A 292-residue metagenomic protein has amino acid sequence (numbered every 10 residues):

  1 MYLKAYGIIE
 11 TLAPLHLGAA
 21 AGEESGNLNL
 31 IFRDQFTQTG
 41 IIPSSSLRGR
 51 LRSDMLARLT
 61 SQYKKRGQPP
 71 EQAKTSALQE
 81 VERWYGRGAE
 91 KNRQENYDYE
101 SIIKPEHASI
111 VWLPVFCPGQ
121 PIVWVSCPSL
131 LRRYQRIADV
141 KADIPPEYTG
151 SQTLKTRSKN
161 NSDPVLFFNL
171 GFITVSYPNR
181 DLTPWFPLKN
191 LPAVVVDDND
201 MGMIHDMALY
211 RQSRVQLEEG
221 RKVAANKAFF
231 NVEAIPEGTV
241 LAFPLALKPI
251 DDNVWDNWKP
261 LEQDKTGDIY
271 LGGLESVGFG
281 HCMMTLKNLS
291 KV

Functional and structural regions predicted by a protein language model:
M1-Q216, G220-V292: RNA-binding basic/glycine-rich loop and surface signature characteristic of RAMP-family CRISPR effectors
